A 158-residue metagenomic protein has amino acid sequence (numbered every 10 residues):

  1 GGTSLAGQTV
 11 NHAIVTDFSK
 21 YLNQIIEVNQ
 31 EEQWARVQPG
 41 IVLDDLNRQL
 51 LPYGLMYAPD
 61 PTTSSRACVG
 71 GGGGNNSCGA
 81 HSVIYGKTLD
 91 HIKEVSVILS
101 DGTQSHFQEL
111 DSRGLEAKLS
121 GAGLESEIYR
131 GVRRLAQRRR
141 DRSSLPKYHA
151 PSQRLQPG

Functional and structural regions predicted by a protein language model:
G1-L22, A58: Glycine-rich N-terminal segment of FAD-binding domains in flavoprotein oxidoreductases, spanning the beta-loop-helix
Q24-G158: FAD-binding subdomain of flavoenzyme oxidoreductases
